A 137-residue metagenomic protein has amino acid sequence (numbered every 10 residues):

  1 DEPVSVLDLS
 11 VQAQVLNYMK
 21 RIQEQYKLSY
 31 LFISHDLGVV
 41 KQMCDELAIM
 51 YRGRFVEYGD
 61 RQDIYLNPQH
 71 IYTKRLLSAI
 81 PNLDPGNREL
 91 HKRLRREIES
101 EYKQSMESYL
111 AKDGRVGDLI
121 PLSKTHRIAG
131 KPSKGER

Functional and structural regions predicted by a protein language model:
E2-P3: Walker B catalytic motif
V6-L7, I22: Short coil-to-helix N-cap segments within the nucleotide-binding domains
A13-K27, G38: Helical segment within the ABC ATPase nucleotide-binding domain
S34-H35: H-loop/switch region of ABC-family ATPase nucleotide-binding domains
V40-Q42: A short, surface-exposed alpha-helical micro-motif characterized by mixed small hydrophobic and charged/polar residues
E46, Y58: Short, glycine/charged-rich "phosphate-handling" switch motifs in NTP-dependent and phosphotransfer domains
R61-R137: Charged, flexible cofactor/metal-binding loops and thiol motifs
